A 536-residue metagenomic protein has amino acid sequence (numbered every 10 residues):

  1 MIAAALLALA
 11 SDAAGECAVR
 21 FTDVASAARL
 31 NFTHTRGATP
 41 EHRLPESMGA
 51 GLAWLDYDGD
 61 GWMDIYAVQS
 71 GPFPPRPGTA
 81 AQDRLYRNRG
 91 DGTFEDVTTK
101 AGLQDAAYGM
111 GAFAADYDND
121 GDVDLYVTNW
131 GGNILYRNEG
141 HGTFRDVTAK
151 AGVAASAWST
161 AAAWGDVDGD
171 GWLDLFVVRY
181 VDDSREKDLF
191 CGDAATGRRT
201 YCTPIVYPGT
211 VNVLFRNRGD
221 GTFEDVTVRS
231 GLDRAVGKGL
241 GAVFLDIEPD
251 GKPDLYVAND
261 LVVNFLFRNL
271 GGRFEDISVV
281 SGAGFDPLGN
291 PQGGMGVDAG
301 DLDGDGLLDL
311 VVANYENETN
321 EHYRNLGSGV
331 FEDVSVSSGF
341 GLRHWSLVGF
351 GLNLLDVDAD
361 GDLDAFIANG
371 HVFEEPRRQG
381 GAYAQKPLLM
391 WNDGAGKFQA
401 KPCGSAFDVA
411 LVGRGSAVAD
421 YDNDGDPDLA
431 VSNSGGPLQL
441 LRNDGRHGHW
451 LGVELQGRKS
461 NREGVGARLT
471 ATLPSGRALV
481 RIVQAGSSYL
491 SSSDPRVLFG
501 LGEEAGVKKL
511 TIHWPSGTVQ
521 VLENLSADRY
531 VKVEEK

Functional and structural regions predicted by a protein language model:
E16-R20, A38-T39, F340, F373-E375 (+1 more regions): Gly/Ser/Thr/Pro-enriched helix-cap/hinge segments flanking short amphipathic alpha-helices
F21-V24, T93-L103, T143-V153, G221-D233 (+3 more regions): Blade-edge beta-strand/turn elements of extracellular beta-propeller and related beta-sheet repeat scaffolds
L30-G51, T79, A101-F113, G152-A163 (+8 more regions): Repeat-based blade/solenoid architectures
E41, G49-G59, R87, Y108-N119 (+11 more regions): Beta-propeller blade termini
W62-Q69, D120-N129, L175-R179, D254-N259 (+5 more regions): Hydrophobic beta-strand segments that make up the repeating blades of beta-propeller and related beta-repeat
V68-A80, R179-Y207, I367-A384: Short, conserved, GDST-rich strand-edge loop motifs in beta-rich repeat architectures
D83-N88, T210-N217, R268, R324 (+1 more regions): Beta-propeller blade signature
V97-A114, T128-V167, V177-I205, G209-V211 (+1 more regions): Asp-box/WD-like beta-propeller blade repeats and closely related beta-sheet repeat scaffolds
